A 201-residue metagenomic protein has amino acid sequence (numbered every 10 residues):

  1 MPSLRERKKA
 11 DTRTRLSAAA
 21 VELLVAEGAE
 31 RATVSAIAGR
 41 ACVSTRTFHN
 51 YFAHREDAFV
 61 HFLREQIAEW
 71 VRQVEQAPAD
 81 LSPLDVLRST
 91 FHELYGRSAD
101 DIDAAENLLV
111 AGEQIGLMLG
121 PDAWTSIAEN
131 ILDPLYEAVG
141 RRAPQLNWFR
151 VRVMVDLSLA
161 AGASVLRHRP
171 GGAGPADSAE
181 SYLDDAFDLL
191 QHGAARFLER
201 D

Functional and structural regions predicted by a protein language model:
M1-E27, R31-R40: Basic, helix-initiating cap at the start of DNA-binding domains
S3, E27-A29, C42, H49-H61 (+1 more regions): HTH DNA-binding helix-turn interface
T12, Q66, F91, A123 (+3 more regions): Hydrophobic/aromatic residues within well-ordered alpha-helical segments
V25, T33, L63-V71: Short, basic, alpha-helical segments at the C-terminal edge of helix-turn-helix-like DNA-binding modules
A68-L108: Hydrophobic alpha-helical connector segments
R88, V151-L159, A163: Short, well-structured alpha-helical segments
G112-D156: Amphipathic alpha-helical packing segments from all-alpha helical-bundle domains
E137, R141, R167, G171-D201: C-terminal peripheral helix-coil segments that are non-catalytic and often amphipathic
